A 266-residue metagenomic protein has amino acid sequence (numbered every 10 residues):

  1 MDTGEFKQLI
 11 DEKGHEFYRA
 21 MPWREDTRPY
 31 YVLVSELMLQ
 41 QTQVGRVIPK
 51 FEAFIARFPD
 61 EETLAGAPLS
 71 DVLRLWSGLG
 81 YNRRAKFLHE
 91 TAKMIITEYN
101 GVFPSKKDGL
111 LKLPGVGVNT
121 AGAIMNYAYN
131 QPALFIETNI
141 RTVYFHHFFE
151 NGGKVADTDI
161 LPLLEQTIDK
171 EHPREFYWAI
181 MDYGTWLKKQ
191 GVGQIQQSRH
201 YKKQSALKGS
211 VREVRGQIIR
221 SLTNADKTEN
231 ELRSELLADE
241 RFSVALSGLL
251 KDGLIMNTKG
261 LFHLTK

Functional and structural regions predicted by a protein language model:
D2-E213, D226-E240: Catalytic cores of DNA base-excision repair glycosylases
I124, A245-G248, L264-T265: Residues in the recognition helix of alpha-helical DNA-binding motifs
S210-R215, L264-K266: Accessory DNA-binding and partner-docking regions appended to nucleic-acid-acting proteins, especially the terminal
R215-L222: Hydrophobic residues on short alpha-helical segments
L222, F262-H263: C-terminal non-catalytic scaffold/interaction domains in large multidomain proteins
L236-L250: Short amphipathic alpha-helical interaction segments
L250-F262: A short, conserved structural fragment
